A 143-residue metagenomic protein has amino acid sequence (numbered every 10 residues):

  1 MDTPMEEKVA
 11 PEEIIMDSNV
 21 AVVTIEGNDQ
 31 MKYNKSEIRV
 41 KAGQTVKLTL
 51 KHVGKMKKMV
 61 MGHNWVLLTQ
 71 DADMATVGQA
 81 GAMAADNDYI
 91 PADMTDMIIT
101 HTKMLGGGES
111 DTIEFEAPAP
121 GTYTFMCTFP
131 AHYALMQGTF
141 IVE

Functional and structural regions predicted by a protein language model:
M1-S18: Low-complexity, Pro/Thr/Ser/Glu-rich flexible segments characteristic of extracytoplasmic/periplasmic regions
P4-E7, K32, K51, T100-E143: Extracellular/periplasmic metallocenter environments
I15-V46: N-terminal edge beta-strand
N19, M61, A134-Q137: Extracellular and select intracellular beta-sandwich modules with Ser/Thr-enriched, small-residue motifs on
K47-V53: Short edge beta-strand/loop segments characteristic of extracellular beta-sandwich folds
G54-K58: Extended, low-complexity, turn-rich repeat/linker tracts enriched in Gly/Pro/Ser/Thr and Asp/Glu that occur
N64-L68: Beta-strand signatures of extracellular beta-sandwich domains
D71-A119: Extracytoplasmic beta-sandwich strand-turn segments characteristic of Greek-key/jelly-roll folds
